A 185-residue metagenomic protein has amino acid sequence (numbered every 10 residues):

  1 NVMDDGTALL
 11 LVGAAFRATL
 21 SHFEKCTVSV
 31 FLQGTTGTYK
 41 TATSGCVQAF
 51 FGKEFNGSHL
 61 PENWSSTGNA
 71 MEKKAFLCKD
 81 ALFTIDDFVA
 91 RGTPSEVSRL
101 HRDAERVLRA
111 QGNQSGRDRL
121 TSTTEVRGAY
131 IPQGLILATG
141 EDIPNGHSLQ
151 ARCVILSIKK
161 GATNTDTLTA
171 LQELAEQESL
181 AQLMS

Functional and structural regions predicted by a protein language model:
N1-H59: P-loop NTPase catalytic core of nucleic-acid-dependent motor ATPases
G13, L60-E72, G116-S122, C153-V154 (+1 more regions): Ser/Thr/Asn(+Pro)-rich, low-complexity disordered segments
A42-V97: AAA+/P-loop NTPase substrate/partner-engagement loops
K74-C78, L100-H101, R127-P132, N145-L149: Conserved catalytic network of the ASCE P-loop NTPase/AAA+ motor domain
T84-D86, D118, Y130-E141, I155-S157: Structural recognition of the conserved hydrophobic beta-strand(s) that form the central parallel beta-sheet of P-loop
V89-A90, E141-P144, K159-T163: Conserved nucleotide-binding/hydrolysis micro-motifs of P-loop NTPases
L100-L120: Conserved catalytic/switch belt of AAA+ P-loop NTPases
Y130-I131, H147-S185: Phosphate-sensing "switch" segment of ASCE/P-loop ATPases
